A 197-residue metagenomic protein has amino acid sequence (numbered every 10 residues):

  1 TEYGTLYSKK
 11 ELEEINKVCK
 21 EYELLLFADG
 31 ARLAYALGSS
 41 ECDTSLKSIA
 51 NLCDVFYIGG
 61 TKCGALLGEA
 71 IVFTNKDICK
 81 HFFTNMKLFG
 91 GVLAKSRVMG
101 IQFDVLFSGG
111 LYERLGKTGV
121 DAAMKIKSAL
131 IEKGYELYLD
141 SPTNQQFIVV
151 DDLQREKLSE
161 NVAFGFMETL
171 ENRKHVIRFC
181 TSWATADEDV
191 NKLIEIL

Functional and structural regions predicted by a protein language model:
T1-G30: Active-site phosphate-binding strand-loop segment of PLP-dependent enzymes
T1-Y7, D43-K133, Y138-T143: Active-site C-terminal subdomain of aminotransferase-like
E14-V18, T118, A129, K157: Alpha-helical scaffold elements within enzyme catalytic domains, especially in hydrolases
L26-G30, F56-G59, L139, F166: General beta-strand structural signal in soluble alpha/beta enzymes
R32-A34, K62: Active-site-proximal loop/turn and secondary-structure-junction residues that shape catalytic pockets, frequently
L37-L46, E156: Distinct, well-ordered alpha-helical segments
M124, A129-L197: Conserved C-terminal alpha-helix-loop-beta "cap" of PLP-dependent enzymes that closes/shapes the active-site mouth
